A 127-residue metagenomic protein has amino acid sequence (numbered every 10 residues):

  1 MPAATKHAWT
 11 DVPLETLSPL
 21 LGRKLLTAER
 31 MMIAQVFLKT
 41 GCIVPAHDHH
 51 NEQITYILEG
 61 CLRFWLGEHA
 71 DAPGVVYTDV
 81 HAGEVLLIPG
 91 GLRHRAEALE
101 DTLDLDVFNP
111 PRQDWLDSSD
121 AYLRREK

Functional and structural regions predicted by a protein language model:
M1-R30, A34, A121-K127: A short, N-terminal "cap"/entry segment at the start of jelly-roll beta-barrel domains of the cupin/DSBH fold
H7-P13, R95, L99-K127: Double-stranded beta-helix
A34-Q35, C42-P45: Short, charged beta-strand/loop "edge" motif centered at a coil->beta-strand transition that forms conserved
F37-K39, H49-F64, E68: Short, conserved beta-strand element in jelly-roll/cupin
V44, H49-N51, V85: Amphipathic, hydrophobic secondary-structure cores in small proteins
A46, F64-W65, I88, R93-L99: Short beta-strand His + acidic residue motifs that chelate non-heme Fe in jelly-roll/DSBH and cupin folds
L58-E59, H81, E100: A cytosolic small-molecule/anion-sensing beta-strand core signal
H69-G90: Short acidic-glycine-tyrosine-enriched beta hairpin
